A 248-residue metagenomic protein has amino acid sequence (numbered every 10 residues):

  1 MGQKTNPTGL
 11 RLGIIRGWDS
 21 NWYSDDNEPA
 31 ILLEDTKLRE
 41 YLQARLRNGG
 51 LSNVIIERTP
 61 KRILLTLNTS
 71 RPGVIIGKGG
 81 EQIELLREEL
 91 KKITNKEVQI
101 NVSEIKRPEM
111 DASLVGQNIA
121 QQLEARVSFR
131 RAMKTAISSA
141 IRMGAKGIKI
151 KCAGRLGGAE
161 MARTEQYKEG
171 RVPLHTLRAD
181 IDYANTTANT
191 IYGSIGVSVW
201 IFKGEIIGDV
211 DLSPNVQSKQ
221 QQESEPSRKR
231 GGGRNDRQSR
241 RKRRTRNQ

Functional and structural regions predicted by a protein language model:
M1-Q248: RNA-contacting regions in translation and RNA-metabolism proteins, encompassing KH/S1 modules where present
